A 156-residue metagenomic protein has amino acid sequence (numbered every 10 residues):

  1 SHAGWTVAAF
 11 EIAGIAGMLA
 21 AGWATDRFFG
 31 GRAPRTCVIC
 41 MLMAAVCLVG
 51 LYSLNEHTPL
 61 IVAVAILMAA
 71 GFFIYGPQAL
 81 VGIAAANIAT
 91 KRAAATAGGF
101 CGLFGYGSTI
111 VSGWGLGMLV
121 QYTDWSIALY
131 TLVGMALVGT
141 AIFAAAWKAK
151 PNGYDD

Functional and structural regions predicted by a protein language model:
S1-A13, T96-F100: Loop-to-transmembrane helix entry
M18-G31, V120-Q121: Helix-to-loop junctions at the C-terminal end of transmembrane segments in multipass secondary transporters
R27-M41: Cytoplasmic membrane-interface "Motif A"-like loop-to-helix N-cap segments of 12-TM Major Facilitator Superfamily
R32-R35, G117-M135: A membrane-interface helix-boundary motif in multi-pass transporters
L42-E56: C-terminal ends and interior cores of transmembrane alpha-helices in multi-pass membrane transporters/permeases
L51-N55, W125, T131-D156: Multi-pass alpha-helical transporter architecture, strongest for 12-TM Major Facilitator/SLC carriers used
Y75-T90: Intracellular juxtamembrane helix-capping segments at the cytosolic ends of symmetry-related transmembrane helices
K91-Y122: A late C-terminal transmembrane helix in Major Facilitator Superfamily
